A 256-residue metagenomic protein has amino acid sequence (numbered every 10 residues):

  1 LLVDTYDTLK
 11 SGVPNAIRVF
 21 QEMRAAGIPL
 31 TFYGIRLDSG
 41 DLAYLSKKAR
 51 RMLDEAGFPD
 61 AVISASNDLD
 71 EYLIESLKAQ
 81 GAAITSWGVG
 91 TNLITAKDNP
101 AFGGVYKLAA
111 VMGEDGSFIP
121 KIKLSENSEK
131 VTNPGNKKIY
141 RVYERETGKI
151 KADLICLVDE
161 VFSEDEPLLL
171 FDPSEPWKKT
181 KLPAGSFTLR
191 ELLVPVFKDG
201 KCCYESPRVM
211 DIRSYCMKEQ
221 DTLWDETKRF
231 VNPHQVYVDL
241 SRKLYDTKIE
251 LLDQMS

Functional and structural regions predicted by a protein language model:
L1-A56, L69-L73, L93-T95, E114 (+1 more regions): Buried, small/hydrophobic-residue-enriched core segments of structured protein domains
Y33, A61-V62: Short beta-alpha connecting loops at secondary-structure transitions that line or flank enzyme active sites
R51-A56, A61, L69-S256: Gly/Ser/Thr/Ala-enriched C-terminal appendages of enzymes
